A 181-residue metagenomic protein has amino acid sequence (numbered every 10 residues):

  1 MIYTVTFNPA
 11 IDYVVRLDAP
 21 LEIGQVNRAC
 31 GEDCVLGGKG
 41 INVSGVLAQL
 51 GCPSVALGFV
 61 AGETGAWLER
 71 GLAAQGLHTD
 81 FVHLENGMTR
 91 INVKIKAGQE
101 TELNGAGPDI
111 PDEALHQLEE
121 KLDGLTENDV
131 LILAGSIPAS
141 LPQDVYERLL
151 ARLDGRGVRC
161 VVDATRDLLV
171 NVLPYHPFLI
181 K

Functional and structural regions predicted by a protein language model:
M1-L57, A66-W67: Glycine-rich phosphate/adenosyl-contacting loop at the front of the ribokinase-like
V5-P9, F59-G62, L84, S136 (+1 more regions): Cofactor-binding loop segments of dinucleotide-utilizing enzymes, especially the Rossmann-like FAD- and NAD(P)+-binding
N8-A10, G98-E100, A106-P108, S136-A139: Short glycine-rich anion-binding loops that position phosphate/pyrophosphate groups of nucleotides and phosphorylated
I23, Q49-D129: Conserved N-terminal subdomain of the carbohydrate kinase-like
G31-G38, M88, D109-E113, D144 (+1 more regions): Residues at secondary-structure transition points
V43, L118-K121, V145, L149: A general structural detector for well-ordered alpha-helical segments in enzyme core domains, enriched
V130-K181: Conserved beta-alpha-beta core of the PfkB/ribokinase-like small-molecule kinase fold
